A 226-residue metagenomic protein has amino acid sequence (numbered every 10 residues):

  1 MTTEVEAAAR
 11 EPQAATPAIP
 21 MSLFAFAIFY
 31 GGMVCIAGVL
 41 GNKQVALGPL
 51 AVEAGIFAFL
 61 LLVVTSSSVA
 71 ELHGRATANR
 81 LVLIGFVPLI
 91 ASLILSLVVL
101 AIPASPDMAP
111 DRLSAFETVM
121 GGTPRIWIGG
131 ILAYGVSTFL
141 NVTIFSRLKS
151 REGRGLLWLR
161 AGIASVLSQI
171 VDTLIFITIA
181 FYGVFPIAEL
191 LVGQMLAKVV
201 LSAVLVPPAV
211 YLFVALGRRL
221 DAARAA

Functional and structural regions predicted by a protein language model:
T2-F86, I90: Hydrophobic transmembrane alpha-helices
G41, S92, S96-L100, S137 (+4 more regions): Alpha-helical transmembrane segments and their lipid-water interface positions in multi-pass membrane proteins
N42-L47, R75, A101-A109, S146 (+6 more regions): Transmembrane helix-loop junctions in multipass membrane proteins, especially transporters and channels
L83, P88-M108, G130, Y134 (+1 more regions): Transmembrane alpha-helix/helix-exit interface in multi-pass inner-membrane proteins
P88, A115, G121-S137, R147-E152 (+2 more regions): Membrane-embedded alpha-helical bundles of multi-pass transporters/translocases, especially carrier/permease families
V99-T123: Membrane-interface interhelical connector segments
G130-V142, A164-T173: Alpha-helical transmembrane segments of helical membrane proteins, especially in multi-pass transport, channel
R151-I170: Internal alpha-helical transmembrane segments of multi-pass membrane proteins
